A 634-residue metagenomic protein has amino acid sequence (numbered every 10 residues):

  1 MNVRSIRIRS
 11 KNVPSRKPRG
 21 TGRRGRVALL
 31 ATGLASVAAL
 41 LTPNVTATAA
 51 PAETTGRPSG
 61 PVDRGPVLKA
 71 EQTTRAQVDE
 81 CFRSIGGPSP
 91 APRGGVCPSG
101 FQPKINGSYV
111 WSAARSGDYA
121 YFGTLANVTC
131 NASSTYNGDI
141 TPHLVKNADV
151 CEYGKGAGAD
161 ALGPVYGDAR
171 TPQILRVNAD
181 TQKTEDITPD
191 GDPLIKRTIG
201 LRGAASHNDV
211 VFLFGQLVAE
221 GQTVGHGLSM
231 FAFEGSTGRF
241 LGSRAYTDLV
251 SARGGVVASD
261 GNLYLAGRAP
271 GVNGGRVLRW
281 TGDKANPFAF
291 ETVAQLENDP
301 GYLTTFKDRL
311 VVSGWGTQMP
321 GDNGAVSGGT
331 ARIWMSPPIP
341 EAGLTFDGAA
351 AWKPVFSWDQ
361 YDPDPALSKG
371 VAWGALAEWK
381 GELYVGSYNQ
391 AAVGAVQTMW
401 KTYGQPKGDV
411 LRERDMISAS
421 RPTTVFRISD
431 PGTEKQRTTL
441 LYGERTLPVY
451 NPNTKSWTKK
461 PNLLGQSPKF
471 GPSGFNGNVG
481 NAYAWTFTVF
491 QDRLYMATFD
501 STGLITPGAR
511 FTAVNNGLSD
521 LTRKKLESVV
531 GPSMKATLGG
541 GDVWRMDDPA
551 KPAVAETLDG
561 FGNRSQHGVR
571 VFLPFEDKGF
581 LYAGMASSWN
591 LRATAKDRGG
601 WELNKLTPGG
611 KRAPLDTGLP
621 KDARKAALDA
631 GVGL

Functional and structural regions predicted by a protein language model:
N2-P51: Secretory targeting and sorting signals
G65-Q102, L175, T181-K196, R244-T247 (+6 more regions): Surface-exposed loop and turn segments in beta-propeller and other repeat-based domains that flank or scaffold
G94-R115, R170-Q173, D192-A204, D248-G254 (+6 more regions): Signature of short aromatic-glycine-proline-rich micro-motifs recurring in repeat-based ectodomains
D118-G123, N208-F214, V218, D260-L265 (+4 more regions): Entry beta-strands of beta-propeller and related beta-repeat scaffolds
A126-V128, V210, L217-A219, A269-P270 (+5 more regions): Residue-level signature of beta-propeller blades and closely related beta-rich strand-turn architectures in secreted
Y136-T181, G225-T237, G274-K284, G324-G348 (+3 more regions): Beta-propeller blade signature
G227-Q360, S368-A375: Solenoidal tandem-repeat scaffolds enriched in leucines and small polar residues
Y495, T502, V569-L619: Blade-level signature of beta-propeller repeat domains, shared across WD40, Kelch, NHL, RCC1 and BNR/Asp-box propellers
